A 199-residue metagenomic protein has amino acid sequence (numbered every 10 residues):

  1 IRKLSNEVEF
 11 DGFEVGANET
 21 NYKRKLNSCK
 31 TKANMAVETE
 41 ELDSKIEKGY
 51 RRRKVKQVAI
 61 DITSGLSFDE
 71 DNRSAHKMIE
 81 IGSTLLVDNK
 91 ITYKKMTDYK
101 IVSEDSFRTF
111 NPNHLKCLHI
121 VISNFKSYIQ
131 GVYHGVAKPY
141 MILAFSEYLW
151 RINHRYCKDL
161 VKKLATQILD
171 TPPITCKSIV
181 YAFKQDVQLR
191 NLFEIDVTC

Functional and structural regions predicted by a protein language model:
I1-C199: Residue-level recognition of single "structural anchor" positions that define or cap local secondary structure
